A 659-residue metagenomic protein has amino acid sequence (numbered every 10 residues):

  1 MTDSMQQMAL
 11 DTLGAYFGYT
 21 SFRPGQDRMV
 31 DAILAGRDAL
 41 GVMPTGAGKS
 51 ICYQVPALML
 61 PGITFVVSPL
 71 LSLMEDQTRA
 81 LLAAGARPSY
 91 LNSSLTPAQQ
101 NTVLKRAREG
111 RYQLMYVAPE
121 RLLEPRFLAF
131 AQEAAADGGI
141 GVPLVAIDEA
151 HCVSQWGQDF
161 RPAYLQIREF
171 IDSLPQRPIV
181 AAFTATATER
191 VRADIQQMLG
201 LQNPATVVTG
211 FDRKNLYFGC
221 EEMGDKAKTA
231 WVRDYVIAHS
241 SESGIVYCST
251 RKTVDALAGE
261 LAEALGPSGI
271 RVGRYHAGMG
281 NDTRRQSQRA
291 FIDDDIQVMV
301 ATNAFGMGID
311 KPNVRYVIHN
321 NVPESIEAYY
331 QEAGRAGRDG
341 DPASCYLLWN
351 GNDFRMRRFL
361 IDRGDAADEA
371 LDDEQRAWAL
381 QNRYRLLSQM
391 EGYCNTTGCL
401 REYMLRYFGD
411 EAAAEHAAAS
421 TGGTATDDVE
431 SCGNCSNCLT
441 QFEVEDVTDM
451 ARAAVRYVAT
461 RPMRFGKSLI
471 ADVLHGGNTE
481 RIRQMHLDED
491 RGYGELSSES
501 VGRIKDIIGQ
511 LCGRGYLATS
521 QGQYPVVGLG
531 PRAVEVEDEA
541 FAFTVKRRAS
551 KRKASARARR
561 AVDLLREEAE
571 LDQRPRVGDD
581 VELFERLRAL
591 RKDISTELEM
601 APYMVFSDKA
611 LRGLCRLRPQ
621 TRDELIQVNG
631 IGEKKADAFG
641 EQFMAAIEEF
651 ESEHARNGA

Functional and structural regions predicted by a protein language model:
M1-A9, M356, A367-D372, Y384 (+2 more regions): Accessory DNA-binding and partner-docking regions appended to nucleic-acid-acting proteins, especially the terminal
T2-D3, Q7-Y16, T20-P24, R28-S50 (+4 more regions): Helicase motor core with emphasis on the C-terminal RecA-like subdomain
I33, V236, F291, C394 (+2 more regions): Short helix-to-turn junction characteristic of helix-turn-helix DNA-binding domains, especially the helix
Q176, S240, T397, M463 (+1 more regions): Flexible coil/turn residues that form the inter-helical turn or adjacent wing/linker of helix-turn-helix
L348-G351, R363, Y393-T396, R406-E411 (+4 more regions): Short acidic/histidine-centered micro-motifs embedded in hydrophobic/aromatic stretches that mark compact functional
W378-S420: Short, charged low-complexity linear segments at domain edges
